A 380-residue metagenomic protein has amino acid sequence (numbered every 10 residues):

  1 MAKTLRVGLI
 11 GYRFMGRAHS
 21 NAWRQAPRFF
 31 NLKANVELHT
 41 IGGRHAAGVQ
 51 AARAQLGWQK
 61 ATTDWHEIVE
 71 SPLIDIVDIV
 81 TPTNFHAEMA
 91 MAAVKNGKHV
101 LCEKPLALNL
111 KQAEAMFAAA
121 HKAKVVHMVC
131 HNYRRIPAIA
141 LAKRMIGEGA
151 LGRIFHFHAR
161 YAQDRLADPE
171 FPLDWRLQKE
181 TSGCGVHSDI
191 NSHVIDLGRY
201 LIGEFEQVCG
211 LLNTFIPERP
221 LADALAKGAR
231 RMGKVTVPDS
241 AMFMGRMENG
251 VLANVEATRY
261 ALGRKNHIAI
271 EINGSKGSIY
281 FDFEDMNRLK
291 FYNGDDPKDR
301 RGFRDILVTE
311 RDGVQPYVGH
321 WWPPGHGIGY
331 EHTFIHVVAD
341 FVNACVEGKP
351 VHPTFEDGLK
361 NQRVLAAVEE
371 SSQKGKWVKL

Functional and structural regions predicted by a protein language model:
M1-L56: N-terminal Rossmann-like dinucleotide-binding module
T4, P217, L221-P238, M242 (+3 more regions): C-terminal glycine/acidic-rich active-site capping loop/insertion
M15, V126, Y133-V235, L289 (+1 more regions): Predominantly a Rossmann-like dinucleotide-binding segment in NAD(P)-dependent oxidoreductases
N35-L38, A344-N361: Glycine- and charged-residue-rich phosphate/anionic-cofactor binding loop of Rossmann-like
V36-L38, I74, I154, F205: Core-facing hydrophobic residues within beta-strands of well-ordered domains
Q59-D64: Conserved SAM-binding strand-loop segment of SAM-dependent methyltransferases
D75-R134, G149: Beta-strand-loop-alpha-helix segment that lines the small-molecule cofactor/substrate pocket of alpha/beta enzymes
S192, E256-K265, Y330: Glycine-rich phosphate/pyrophosphate-binding beta-alpha loops
